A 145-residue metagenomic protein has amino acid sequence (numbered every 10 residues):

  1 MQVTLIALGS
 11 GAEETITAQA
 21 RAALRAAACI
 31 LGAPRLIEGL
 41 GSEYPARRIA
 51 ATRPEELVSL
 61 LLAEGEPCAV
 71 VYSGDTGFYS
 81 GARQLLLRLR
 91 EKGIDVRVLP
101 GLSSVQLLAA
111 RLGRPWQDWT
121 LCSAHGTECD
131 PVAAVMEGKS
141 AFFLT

Functional and structural regions predicted by a protein language model:
M1-L102, Q106-L107, G126-C129: Class I S-adenosyl-L-methionine
Y72, C122, F142-L144: Residues in well-ordered beta-strands of folded domains
A110-R114, A133-A134: Active-site-proximal loop->helix
P115-T120: Short, structured loop/turn "capping" segments at alpha-beta junctions
C122-A134: A short, charged helix-loop
P131-T145: Conserved anion/nucleotide-ligand pocket segment
